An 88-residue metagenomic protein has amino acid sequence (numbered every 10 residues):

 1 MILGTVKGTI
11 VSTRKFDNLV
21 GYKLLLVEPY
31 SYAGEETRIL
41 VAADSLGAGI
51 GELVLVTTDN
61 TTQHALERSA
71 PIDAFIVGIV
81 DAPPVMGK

Functional and structural regions predicted by a protein language model:
M1-T37: N-terminal first-folded block
K15, Y30, S45, D59-T61 (+1 more regions): Short, ordered loop/turn segments at secondary-structure junctions
R38-A42: Short alpha-helix capping/helix-loop boundary micro-motifs
A43-D44, A70: Mature, extracytoplasmic segments of signal peptide-bearing proteins
L55-K88: C-terminal structural segments of small proteins and small subunits
